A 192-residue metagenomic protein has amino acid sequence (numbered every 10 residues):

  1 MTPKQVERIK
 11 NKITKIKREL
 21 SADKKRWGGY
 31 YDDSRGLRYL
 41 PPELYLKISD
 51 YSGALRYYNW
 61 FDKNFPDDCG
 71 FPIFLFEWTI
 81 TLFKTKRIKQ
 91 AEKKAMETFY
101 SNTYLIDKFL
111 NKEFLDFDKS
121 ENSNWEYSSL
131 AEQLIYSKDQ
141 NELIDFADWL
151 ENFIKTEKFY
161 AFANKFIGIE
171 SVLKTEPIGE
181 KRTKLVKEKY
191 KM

Functional and structural regions predicted by a protein language model:
M1-P3, Y30-Y39, C69-L75: Generic helix N-cap/helix-start motif at coil->alpha-helix transitions
Q5-L20, Y45-Y58: Helix-turn-helix repeat elements of alpha-solenoid scaffolds
K10, L55-R56, E92-M96, A163: Conserved positions within tetratricopeptide repeat
S21-D32, N59-C69, M96-L105: Solenoid-like repeat scaffolds
R38, L75, L82, E113-F114: TPR repeat positional signature
E43-Y45, T81-L82: Residue-level signature for tetratricopeptide repeat
L82-I106, E132-Y136: TPR/TPR-like (Sel1-like) alpha-helical repeat modules
L105-M192: Long, ordered, amphipathic alpha-helical scaffolds
